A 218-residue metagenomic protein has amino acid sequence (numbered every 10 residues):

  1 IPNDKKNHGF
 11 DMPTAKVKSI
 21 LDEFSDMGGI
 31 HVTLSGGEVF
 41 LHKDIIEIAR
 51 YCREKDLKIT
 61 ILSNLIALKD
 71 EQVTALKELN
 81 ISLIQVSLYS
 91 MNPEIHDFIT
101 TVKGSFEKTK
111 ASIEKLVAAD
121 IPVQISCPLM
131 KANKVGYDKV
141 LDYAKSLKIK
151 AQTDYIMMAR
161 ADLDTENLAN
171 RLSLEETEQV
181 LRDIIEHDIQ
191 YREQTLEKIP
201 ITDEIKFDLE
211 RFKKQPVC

Functional and structural regions predicted by a protein language model:
I1-L83: Conserved alpha-helical substructure of the radical SAM core
N3, N7, K77-S82, S87-Y89 (+1 more regions): Radical SAM enzyme [4Fe-4S]-AdoMet core and its adjacent flexible, acidic and glycine-rich loops/tails across
